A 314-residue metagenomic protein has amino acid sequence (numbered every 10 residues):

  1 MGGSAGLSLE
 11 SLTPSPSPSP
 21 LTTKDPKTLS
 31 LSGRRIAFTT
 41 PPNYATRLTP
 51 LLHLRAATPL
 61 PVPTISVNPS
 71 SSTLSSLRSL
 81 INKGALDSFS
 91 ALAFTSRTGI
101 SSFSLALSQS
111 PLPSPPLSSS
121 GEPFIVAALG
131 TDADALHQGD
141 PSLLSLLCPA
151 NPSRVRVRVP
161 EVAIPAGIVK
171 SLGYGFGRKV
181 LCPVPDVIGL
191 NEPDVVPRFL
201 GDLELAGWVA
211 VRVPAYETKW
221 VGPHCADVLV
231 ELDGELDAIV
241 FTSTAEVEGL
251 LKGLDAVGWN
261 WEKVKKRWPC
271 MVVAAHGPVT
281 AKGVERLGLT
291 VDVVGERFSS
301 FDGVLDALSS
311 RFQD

Functional and structural regions predicted by a protein language model:
G2-D314: Conserved beta-alpha
